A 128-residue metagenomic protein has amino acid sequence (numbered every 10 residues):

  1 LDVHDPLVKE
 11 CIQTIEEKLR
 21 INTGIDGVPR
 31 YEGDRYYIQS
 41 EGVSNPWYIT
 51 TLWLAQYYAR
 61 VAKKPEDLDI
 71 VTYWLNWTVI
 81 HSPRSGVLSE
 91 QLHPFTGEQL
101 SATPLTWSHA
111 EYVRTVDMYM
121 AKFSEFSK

Functional and structural regions predicted by a protein language model:
L1-Y48, Y73-K128: Extended glycan-interaction surfaces of carbohydrate-active proteins
G42-R60: Internal helical hairpin/lid segments
W53, I70-Y73: Extracytoplasmic/secreted proteins, especially bacterial periplasmic and envelope-associated proteins
A62-K63, M120: Short coil/turn linking the two alpha-helices of tandem helical-hairpin repeats
